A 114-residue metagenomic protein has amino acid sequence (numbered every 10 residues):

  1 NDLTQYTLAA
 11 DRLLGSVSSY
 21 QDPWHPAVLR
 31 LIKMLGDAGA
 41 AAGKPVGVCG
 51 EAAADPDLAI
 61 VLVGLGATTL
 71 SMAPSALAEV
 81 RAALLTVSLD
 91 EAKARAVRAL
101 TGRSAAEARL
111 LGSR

Functional and structural regions predicted by a protein language model:
N1-R114: Non-catalytic helical/linker scaffolds that mediate oligomerization, partner binding, and domain coupling around large
